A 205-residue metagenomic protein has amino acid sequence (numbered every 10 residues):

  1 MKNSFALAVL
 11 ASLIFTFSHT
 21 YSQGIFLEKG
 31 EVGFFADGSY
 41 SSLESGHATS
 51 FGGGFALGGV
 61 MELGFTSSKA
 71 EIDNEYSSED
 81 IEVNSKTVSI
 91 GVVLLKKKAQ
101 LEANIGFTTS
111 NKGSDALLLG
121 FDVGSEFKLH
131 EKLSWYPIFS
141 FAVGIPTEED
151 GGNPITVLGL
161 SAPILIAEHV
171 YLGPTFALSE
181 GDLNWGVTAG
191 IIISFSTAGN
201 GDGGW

Functional and structural regions predicted by a protein language model:
M1-E31, T197-W205: Cleavable N-terminal export/targeting peptides
H19-D73, I192-S196: Short glycine/proline- and aromatic-enriched beta-strand/turn motifs that initiate or cap beta-hairpins
E31-S39, G54, E62-S68, E102-T108 (+3 more regions): Transmembrane beta-strands of outer-membrane beta-barrel proteins
G38-F51, A70, N74-N84, L95-K97 (+4 more regions): Solvent-exposed loop/turn segments connecting transmembrane beta-strands in outer-membrane beta-barrel proteins
G52-A56, G91-L95, T108, G124-E126 (+2 more regions): Transmembrane beta-barrel domains of outer membrane proteins
A56-V60, L95-A99, K128-S134, L165-H169 (+1 more regions): Outer-membrane beta-barrel channels and translocator barrels
W135-G144, I155-I166: Alpha-helical membrane segments in multi-pass integral membrane proteins
L183-W205: Outer-membrane beta-barrel "beta-signal"
